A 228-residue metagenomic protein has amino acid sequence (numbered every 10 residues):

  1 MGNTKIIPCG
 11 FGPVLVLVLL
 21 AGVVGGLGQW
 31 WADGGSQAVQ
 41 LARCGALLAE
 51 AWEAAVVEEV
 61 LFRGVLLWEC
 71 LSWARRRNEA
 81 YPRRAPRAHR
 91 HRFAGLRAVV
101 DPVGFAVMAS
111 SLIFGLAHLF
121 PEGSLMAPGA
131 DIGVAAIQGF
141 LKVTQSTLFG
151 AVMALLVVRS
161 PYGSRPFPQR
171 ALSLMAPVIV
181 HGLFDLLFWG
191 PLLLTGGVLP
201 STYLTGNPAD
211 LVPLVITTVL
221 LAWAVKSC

Functional and structural regions predicted by a protein language model:
M1-I7: Glycine-rich, hydrophobic membrane-spanning regions of integral membrane proteins that mediate transport
F11-L15: Select subsegments of transmembrane alpha-helices in polytopic membrane proteins, especially boundary-proximal
G22-S36, Q40-C228: Transmembrane helix-loop-helix hairpins at the membrane interface of multi-pass integral membrane proteins
